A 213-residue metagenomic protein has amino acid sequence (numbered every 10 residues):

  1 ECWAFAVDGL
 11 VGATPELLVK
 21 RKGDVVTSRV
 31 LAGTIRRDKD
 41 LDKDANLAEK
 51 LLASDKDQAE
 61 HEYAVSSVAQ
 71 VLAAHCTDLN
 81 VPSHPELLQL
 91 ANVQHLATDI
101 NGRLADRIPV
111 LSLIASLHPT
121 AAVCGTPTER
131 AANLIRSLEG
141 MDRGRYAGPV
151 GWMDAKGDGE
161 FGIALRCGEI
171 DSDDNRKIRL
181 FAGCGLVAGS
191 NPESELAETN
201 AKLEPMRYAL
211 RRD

Functional and structural regions predicted by a protein language model:
E1-A59, Y63, A74-N80, G157-G183: An anion-binding catalytic pocket shared by soluble metabolic enzymes
E16, A97-D213: Conserved hydrophobic core element of enzyme catalytic domains
T27-S137, Y208-R211: Contiguous alpha-helical scaffold segments within structured protein domains that host functional hotspots
